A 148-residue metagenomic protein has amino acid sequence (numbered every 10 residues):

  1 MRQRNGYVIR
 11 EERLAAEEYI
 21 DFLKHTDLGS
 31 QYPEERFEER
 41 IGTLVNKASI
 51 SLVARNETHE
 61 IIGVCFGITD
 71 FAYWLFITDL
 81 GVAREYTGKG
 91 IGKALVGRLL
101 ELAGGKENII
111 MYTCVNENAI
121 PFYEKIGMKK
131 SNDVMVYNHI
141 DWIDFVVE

Functional and structural regions predicted by a protein language model:
M1-E35, V134, V147-E148: Short amphipathic alpha-helix that is part of the acyltransferase structural core
G42-V53: A short helix-loop-beta-strand connector motif used in the catalytic cores of GNAT acetyltransferases and, in some
V53, E60-I68, W74-F76, G81: Conserved beta-strand in the GNAT
Y86, G90-R98: Conserved acetyl-CoA pyrophosphate-binding loop and the N-cap/start of the following alpha-helix in GNAT-like
A103-N116: Conserved GNAT acetyl-CoA-binding A-motif
C114, E124, K129-E148: Conserved catalytic-core motifs of GNAT/GCN5-like acyltransferases
